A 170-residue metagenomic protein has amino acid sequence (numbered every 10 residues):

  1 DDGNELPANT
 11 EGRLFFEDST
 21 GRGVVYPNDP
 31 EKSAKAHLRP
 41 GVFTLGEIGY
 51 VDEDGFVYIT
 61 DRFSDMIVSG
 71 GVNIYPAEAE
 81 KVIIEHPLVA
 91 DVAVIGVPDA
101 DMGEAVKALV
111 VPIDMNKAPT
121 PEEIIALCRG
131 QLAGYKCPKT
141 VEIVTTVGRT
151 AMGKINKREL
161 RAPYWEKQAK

Functional and structural regions predicted by a protein language model:
D1-D2: Pocket-forming structural segment of enzyme catalytic cores
E5, N9-T10, E17, V24-V25 (+5 more regions): AMP-binding/adenylate-forming catalytic core of the ANL superfamily
V141-V144: General small-molecule cofactor/ligand-binding pocket signal
A169-K170: Short, charged, surface-exposed hinge/linker loops at domain edges that act as mobile lids or interdomain connectors
